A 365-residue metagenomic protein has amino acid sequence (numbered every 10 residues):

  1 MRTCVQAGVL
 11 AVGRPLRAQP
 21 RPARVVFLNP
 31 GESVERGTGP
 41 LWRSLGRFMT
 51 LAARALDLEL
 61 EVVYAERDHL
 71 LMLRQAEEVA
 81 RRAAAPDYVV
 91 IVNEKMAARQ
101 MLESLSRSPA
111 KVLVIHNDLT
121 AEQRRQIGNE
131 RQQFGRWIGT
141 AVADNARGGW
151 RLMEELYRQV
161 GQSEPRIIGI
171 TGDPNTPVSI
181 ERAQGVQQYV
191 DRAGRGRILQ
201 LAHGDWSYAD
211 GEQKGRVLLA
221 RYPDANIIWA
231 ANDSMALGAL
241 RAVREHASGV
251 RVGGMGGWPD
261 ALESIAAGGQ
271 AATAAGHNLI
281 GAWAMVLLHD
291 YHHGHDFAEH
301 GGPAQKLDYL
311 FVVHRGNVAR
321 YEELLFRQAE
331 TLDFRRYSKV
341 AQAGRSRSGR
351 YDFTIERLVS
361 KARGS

Functional and structural regions predicted by a protein language model:
M1-A7: N-terminal export leaders
P22-F48, A52, E61-Q75, N93-M96 (+1 more regions): Extracytoplasmic "Venus flytrap"
L70-D87, E212-D224: Short, well-structured alpha-helical segments in soluble
M72, Q133, I138-P165, G211 (+3 more regions): Hydrophobic alpha-helical segments within soluble ligand-binding/sensing domains
A83-N93, K111-H116, R166-I170, L199-L201 (+3 more regions): Periplasmic-binding protein-like
E103-R147, A261-S264: Flexible loop/hinge segments that line or gate small-molecule binding clefts
K111-R125, W229-A271, N278-L279: Venus flytrap/periplasmic-binding-protein-like
I170, W283-S365: Hinge/cleft segment of the Venus flytrap/periplasmic-binding protein
